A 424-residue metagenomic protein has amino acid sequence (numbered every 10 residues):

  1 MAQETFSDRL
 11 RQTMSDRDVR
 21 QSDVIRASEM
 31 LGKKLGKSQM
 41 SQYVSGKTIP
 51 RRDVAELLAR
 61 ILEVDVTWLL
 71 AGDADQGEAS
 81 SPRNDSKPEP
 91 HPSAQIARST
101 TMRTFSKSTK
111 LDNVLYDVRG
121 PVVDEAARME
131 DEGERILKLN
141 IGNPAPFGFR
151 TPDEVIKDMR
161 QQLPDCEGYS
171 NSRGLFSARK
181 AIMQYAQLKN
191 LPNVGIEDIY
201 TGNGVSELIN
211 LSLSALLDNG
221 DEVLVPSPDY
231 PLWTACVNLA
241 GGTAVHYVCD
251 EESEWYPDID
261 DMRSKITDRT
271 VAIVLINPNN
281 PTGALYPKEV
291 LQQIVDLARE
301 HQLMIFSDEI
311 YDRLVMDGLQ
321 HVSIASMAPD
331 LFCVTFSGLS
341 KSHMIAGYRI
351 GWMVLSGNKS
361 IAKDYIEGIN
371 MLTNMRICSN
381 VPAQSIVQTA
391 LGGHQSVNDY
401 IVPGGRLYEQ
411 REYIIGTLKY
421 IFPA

Functional and structural regions predicted by a protein language model:
M1-S28, P90: A short, Lys/Arg-rich alpha-helix, primarily the initiator
M30-P50: Recognition helix of helix-turn-helix/homeodomain-like DNA-binding domains that insert into the DNA major groove
S45-R60, Q76: Short, basic-rich loop-to-helix N-cap that marks the start of a DNA-contacting helix
L70-S99: Short, charged recognition helix plus adjacent turn of helix-turn-helix-like nucleic-acid-binding domains
R103-G204, L211, C378, A390-G393 (+2 more regions): N-terminal small-domain helix-loop-helix segment of the aminotransferase-like
A215-V237: Conserved PLP-anchoring active-site segment centered on the Schiff-base-forming lysine
V245, E251-Q320: Active-site phosphate-binding strand-loop segment of PLP-dependent enzymes
S326-G405, I415-Y420: Conserved core segment of the aminotransferase class I/II
